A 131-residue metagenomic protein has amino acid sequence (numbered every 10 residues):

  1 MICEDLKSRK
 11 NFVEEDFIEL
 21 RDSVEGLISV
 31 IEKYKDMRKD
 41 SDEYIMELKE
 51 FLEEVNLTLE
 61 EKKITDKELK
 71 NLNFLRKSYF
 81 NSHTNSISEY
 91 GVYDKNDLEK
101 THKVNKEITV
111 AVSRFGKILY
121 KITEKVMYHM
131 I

Functional and structural regions predicted by a protein language model:
M1-E54, G116-L119, E124, Y128-I131: Short terminal alpha-helical segments
L6-S8, L69, L75-R76, S113: Short, intrinsically disordered low-complexity segments
F12, F17, E43, L57 (+5 more regions): Short linear motifs in intrinsically disordered/low-complexity regions
L20, M46, E60, L98-T101 (+1 more regions): A generic signature of intrinsically disordered, low-complexity regions enriched in glycine/proline and charged/polar
V30-S88: Amphipathic alpha-helical interaction modules
F74-I131: Amphipathic alpha-helical binding modules
